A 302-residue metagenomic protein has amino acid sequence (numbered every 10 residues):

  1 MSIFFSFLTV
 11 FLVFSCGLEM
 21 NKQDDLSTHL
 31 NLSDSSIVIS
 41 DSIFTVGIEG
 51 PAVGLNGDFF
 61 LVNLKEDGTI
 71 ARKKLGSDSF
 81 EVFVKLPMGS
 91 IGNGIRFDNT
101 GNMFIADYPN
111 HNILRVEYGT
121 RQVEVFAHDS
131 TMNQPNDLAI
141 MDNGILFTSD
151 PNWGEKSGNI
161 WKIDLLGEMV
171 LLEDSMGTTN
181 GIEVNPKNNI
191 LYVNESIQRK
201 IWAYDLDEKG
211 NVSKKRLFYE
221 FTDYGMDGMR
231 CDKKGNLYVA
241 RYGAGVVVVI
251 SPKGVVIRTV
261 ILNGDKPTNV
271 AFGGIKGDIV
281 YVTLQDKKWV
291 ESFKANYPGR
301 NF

Functional and structural regions predicted by a protein language model:
F14-S15: C-terminal motif of bacterial Sec signal peptides marking the signal peptidase cleavage site
Q23-V46, K215: A short helix->beta-strand "capping" segment at the edge of beta-propeller domains
S42-F59, P87-D107, N112, D129-N159 (+4 more regions): Beta-rich, blade/repeat-based domains predominating in secreted/periplasmic proteins but also intracellular
F60-V82: Beta-propeller domains
T69-A71, N112-L114, N159-W161, K200-W202 (+2 more regions): A short loop-to-beta-strand structural motif that recurs across blades of beta-propeller domains
K74-D78, E117-R121, I163-G167, D205-G210 (+2 more regions): Short loop/turn segments that connect beta-strands within beta-propeller blades
E81-K85, E124-H128, V170-D174, S213-Y219 (+2 more regions): Beta-propeller fold detector
L206-T268: Glycine/small-residue-rich hydrophobic helix-like segments
